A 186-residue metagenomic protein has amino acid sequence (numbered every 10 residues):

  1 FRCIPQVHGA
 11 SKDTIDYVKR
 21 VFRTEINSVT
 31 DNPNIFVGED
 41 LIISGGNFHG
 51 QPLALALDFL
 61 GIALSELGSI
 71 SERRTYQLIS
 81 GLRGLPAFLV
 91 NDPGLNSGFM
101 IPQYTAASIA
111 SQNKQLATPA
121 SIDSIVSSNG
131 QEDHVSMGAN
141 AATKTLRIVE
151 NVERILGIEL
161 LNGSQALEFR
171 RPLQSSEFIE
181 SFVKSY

Functional and structural regions predicted by a protein language model:
F1-Y186: C-terminal auxiliary extensions adjacent to catalytic cores
